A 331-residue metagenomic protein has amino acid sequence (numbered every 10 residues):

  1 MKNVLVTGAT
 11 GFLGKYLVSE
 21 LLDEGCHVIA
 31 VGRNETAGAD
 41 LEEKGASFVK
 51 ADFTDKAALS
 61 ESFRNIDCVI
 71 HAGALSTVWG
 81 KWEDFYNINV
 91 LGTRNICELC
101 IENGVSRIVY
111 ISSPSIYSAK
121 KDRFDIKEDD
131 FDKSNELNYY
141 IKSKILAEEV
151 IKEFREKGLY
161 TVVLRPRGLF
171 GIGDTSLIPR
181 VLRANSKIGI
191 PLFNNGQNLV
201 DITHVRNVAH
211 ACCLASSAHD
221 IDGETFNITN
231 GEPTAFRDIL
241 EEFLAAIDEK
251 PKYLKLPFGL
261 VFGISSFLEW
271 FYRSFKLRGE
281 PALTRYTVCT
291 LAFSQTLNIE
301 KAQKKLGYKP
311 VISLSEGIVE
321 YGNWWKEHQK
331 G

Functional and structural regions predicted by a protein language model:
V4-E24: N-terminal Rossmann NAD(P)H-binding glycine-rich loop of SDR-like oxidoreductase domains
D40, A46-L91, L99, A119: NAD(P)H-binding glycine-rich loop region in Rossmannoid oxidoreductase-like domains and their noncatalytic homologs
N95-Y139: Conserved Rossmann-fold NAD(P)-dependent oxidoreductase catalytic core, especially the SDR/UDP-sugar
D122-L169, I190: Catalytic helix-loop patch of NAD(P)-dependent Rossmann-fold dehydrogenases
L146-A147, D174-R180, F193-S216, G223-N227: Substrate-positioning beta->alpha
G171, F193-N198, F226-P233, L244-I247 (+3 more regions): Glycine-rich Rossmann NAD(P)(H)-binding loop
L214-P281, I299, S315, V319-E320: Mid/C-terminal beta-alpha module of Rossmann-like enzyme folds, strongest in SDR-family dehydrogenases/epimerases
L297-K305, K309-G331: Amphipathic terminal alpha-helices
